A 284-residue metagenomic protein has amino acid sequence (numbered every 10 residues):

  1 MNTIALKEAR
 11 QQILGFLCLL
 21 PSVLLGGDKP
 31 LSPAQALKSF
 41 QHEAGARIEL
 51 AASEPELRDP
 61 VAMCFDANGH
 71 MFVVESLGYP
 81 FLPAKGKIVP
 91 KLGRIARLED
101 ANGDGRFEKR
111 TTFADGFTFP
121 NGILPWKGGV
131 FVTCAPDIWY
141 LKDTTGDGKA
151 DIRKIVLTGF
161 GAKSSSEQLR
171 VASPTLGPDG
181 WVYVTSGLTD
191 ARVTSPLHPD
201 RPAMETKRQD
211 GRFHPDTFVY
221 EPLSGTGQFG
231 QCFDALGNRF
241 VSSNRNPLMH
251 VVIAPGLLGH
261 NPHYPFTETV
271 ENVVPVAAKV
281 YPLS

Functional and structural regions predicted by a protein language model:
M1-R10: N-terminal secretory signal peptides that target proteins for export/translocation
L6, L17-C18, A36: Hydrophobic alpha-helical context, especially transmembrane and signal-peptide helices
E8, L19-L20, G230: Exposed boundary/loop context
R10-L14, L257-G259: N-terminal targeting/docking segments
Q12-V23: Bacterial N-terminal signal peptides
G26-S284: Beta-propeller domains with acidic blade repeats across secreted/periplasmic ectodomains and cytosolic WD/CNH propellers
